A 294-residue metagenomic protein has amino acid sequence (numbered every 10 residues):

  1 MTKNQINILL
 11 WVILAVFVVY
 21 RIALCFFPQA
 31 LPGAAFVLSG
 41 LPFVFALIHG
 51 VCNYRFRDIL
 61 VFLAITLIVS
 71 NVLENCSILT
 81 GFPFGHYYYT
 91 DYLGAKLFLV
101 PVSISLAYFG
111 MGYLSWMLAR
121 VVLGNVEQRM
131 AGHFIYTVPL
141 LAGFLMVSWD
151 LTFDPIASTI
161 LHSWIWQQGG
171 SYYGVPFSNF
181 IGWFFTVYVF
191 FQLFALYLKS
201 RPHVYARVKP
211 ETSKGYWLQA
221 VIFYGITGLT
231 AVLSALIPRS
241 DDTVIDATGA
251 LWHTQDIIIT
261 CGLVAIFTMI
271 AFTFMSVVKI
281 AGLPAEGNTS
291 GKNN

Functional and structural regions predicted by a protein language model:
M1-N294: Aromatic-rich, lipid-facing transmembrane alpha helices and their immediate juxtamembrane interface loops in integral
